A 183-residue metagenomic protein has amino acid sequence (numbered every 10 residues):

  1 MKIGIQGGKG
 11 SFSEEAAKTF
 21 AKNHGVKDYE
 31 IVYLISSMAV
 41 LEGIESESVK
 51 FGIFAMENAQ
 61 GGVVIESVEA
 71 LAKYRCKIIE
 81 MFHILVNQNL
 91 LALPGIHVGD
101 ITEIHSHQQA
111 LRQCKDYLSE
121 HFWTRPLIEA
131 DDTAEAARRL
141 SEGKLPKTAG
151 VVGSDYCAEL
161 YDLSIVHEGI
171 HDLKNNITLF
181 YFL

Functional and structural regions predicted by a protein language model:
M1-L183: Domain-level signature for soluble enzymes in the chorismate/prephenate branch of the shikimate pathway
